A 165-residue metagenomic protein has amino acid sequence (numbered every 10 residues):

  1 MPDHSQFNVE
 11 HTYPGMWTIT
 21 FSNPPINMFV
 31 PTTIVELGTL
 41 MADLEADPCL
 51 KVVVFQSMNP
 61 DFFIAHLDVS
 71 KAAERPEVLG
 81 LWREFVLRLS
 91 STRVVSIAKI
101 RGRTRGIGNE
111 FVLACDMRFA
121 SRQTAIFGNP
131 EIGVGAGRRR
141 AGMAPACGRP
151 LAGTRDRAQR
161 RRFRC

Functional and structural regions predicted by a protein language model:
M1-Q56, P60: Conserved CoA-thioester-binding segment of acyl-CoA-metabolizing enzymes
I19, F55, D68, F111-L113: Hydrophobic/aromatic residues within transmembrane alpha-helices of multi-pass small-molecule transporters
N23-I26, V69-S70, A125: A short, flexible beta-alpha/helix-coil linker loop
M28, I64, I107: Residues that form or flank phosphate/diphosphate-binding pockets in enzymes that use nucleotide phosphates
P31-T32, L67, E110, R139: Generic recognition of short, well-ordered alpha-helical segments
V35, C49, S57-R88, T104: Glycine- (often His-adjacent) and acidic-residue-rich active-site loop that binds/positions the CoA thioester
L40-D43, L81-R93: Catalytic-core regions built around general acid/base machinery
S90-C165: Crotonase-fold acyl-CoA enzyme core
